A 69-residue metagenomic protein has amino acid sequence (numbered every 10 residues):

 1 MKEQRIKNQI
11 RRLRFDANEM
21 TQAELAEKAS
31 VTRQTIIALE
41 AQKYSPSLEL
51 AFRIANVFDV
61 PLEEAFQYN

Functional and structural regions predicted by a protein language model:
M1-N18: A short, Lys/Arg-rich alpha-helix, primarily the initiator
N8, E19-M20, P46-E49: Residue-level signal for the short linker/turn that defines the boundary of a DNA-recognition helix
I10, R14, E40, F58: DNA major-groove recognition helix of helix-turn-helix
R11-R12, A23, E63: Residues within the helices of the helix-turn-helix
F15-D16, E27, N56: Alpha-helical residues within the helix-turn-helix
E19-A38: Short alpha-helical DNA-recognition segment
E49-E64: DNA major-groove recognition helix of helix-turn-helix/homeodomain DNA-binding modules
F66-N69: Short, charged recognition helix plus adjacent turn of helix-turn-helix-like nucleic-acid-binding domains
